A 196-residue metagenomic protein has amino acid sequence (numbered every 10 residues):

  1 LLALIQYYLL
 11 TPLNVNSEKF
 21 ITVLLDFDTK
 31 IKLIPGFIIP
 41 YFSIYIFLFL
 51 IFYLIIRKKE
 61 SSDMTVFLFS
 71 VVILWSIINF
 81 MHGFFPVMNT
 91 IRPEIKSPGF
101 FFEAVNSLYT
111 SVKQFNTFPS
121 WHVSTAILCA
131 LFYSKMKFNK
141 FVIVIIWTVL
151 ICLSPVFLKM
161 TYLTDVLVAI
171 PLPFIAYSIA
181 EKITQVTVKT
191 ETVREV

Functional and structural regions predicted by a protein language model:
L1-L48, V105: N-terminal transmembrane-helix/juxtamembrane module of multi-pass inner/ER membrane proteins
A3-Y8, L74-M81, I146-K159: Aromatic-anchored segments of alpha-helical transmembrane domains
L10-V23, R57-K135, N139, T187-V196: Membrane-interface loops
S43, S124, L163-L167: Active-site His/Glu-centered metal-binding helix of metallohydrolases
I46-Y53, V123-V144, P171-A180: Membrane-interfacial alpha-helical segments at the cytosolic side of multi-pass membrane proteins
L68, F141-I146, L163-L167: Hydrophobic alpha-helical transmembrane segments
R92-P93, K113-F118, L150-A176: Interfacial helix-loop-helix junctions of multi-pass membrane proteins
L158, V168-V196: C-terminal membrane module of polytopic membrane proteins
